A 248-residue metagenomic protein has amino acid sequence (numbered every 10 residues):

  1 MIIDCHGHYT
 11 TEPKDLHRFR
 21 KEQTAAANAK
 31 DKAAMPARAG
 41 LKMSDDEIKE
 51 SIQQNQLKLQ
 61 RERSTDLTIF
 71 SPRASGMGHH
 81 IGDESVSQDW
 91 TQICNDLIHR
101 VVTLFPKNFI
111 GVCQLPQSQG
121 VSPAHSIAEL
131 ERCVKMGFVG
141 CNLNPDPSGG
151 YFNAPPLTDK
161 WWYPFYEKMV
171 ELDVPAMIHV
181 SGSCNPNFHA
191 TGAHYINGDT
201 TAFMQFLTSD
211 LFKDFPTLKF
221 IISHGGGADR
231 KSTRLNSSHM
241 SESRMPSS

Functional and structural regions predicted by a protein language model:
M1-R234, S248: Helix-coil boundary/capping segments in enzymes
L235-S247: Short "domain-exit" segments at the C-terminal end of structured domains
